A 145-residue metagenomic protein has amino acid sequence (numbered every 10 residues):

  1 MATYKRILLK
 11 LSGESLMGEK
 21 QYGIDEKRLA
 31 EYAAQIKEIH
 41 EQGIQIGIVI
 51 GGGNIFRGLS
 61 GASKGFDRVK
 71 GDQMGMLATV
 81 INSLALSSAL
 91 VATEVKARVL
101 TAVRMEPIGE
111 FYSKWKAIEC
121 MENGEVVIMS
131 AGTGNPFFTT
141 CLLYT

Functional and structural regions predicted by a protein language model:
M1-Q45: N-terminal glycine-/serine-/threonine-rich phosphate-binding loop
L8-S12, I50-G51, L100, M129-G132: Short beta-strand segments
S15-M17, G53-G58, E106-P107, P136: Short, active-site-adjacent cap segments at secondary-structure transitions
E26-R28, G109, G134-T139: Active-site glycine- and acidic-residue-rich loops that bind and position anionic ligands or nucleotide-like cofactors
Y32-Q35, T79, S87, A131-N135 (+1 more regions): Polyanion-binding loop/helix "lid" in catalytic or ligand-binding cores
I44-G47, E125-V126: Loop/turn-to-beta-strand initiation segments
G61-V127: Ligand-binding beta-strand-loop-alpha-helix segment within the catalytic cores of soluble metabolic enzymes
Y144-T145: Conserved small/polar residues in nucleotide/adenosyl-binding loops
